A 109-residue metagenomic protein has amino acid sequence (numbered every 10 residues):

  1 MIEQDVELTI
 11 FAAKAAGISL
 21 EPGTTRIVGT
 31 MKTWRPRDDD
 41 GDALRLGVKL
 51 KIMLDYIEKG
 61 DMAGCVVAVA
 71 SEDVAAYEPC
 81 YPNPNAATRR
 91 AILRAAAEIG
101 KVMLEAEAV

Functional and structural regions predicted by a protein language model:
M1-V109: Glycine-rich anion-binding surface patch
